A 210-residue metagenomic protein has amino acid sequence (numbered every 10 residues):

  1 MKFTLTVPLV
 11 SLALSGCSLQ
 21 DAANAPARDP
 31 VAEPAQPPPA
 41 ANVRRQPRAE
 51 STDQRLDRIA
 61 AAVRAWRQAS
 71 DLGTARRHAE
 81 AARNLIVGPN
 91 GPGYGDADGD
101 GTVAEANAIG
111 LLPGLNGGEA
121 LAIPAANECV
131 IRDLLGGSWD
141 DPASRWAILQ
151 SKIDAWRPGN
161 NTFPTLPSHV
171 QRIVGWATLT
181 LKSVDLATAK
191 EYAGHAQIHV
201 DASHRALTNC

Functional and structural regions predicted by a protein language model:
T4-S15: Bacterial N-terminal signal peptides
S18-Q20: Bacterial signal peptide processing site
P26-C210: Mature extracytoplasmic or organellar-lumen-exposed domains after removal of signal/transit peptides
